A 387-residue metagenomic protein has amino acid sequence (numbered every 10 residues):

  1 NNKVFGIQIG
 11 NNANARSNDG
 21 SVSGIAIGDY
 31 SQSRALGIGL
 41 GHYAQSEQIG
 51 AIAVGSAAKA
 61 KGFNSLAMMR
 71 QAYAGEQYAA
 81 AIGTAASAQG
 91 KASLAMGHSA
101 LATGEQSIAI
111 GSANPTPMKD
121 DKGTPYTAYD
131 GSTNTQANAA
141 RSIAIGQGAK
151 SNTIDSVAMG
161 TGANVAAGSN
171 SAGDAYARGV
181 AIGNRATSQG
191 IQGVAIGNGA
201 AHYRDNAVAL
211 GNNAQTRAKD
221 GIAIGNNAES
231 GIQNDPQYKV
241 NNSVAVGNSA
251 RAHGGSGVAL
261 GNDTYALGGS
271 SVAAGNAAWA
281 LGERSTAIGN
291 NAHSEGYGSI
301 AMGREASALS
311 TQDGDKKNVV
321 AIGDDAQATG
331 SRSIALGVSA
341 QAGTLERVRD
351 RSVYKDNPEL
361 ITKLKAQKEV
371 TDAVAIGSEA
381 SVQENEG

Functional and structural regions predicted by a protein language model:
N1-G387: Glycine- and small/polar-enriched repetitive beta-structure motifs of secreted/surface proteins
